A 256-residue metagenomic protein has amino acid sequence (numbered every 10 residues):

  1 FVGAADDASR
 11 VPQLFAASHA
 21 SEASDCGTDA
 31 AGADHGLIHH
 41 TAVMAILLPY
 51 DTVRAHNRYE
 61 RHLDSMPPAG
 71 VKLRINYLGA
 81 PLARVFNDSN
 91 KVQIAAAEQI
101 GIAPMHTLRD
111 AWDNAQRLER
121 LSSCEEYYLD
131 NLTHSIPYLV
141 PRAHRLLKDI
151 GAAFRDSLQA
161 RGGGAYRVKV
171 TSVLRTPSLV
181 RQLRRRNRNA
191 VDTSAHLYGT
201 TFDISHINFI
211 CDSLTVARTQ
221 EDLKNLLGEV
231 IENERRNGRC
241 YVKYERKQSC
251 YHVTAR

Functional and structural regions predicted by a protein language model:
F1-D6, V11-S18, C26, G32-I150 (+3 more regions): Extracytoplasmic cell-surface/polysaccharide-interacting catalytic and binding patches
N131, S135-L146, R175, T193-H196 (+1 more regions): Extracytoplasmic/periplasmic, Sec-exported soluble proteins
R145, D149-A153, D222-E229: Long, highly charged amphipathic alpha-helices
K148-G151, R155, G162-R184: Extended, low-complexity, intrinsically disordered C-terminal regulatory tails of eukaryotic serine/threonine kinases
I150-R161, N208, I231-R235: Sec/Tat-exported extracytoplasmic proteins
R184-V191: Alpha-helical scaffolding within the catalytic cores of extracellular/periplasmic polymer-degrading hydrolases
V191-R256: Catalytic cores and adjacent binding grooves of peptidoglycan-active enzymes
